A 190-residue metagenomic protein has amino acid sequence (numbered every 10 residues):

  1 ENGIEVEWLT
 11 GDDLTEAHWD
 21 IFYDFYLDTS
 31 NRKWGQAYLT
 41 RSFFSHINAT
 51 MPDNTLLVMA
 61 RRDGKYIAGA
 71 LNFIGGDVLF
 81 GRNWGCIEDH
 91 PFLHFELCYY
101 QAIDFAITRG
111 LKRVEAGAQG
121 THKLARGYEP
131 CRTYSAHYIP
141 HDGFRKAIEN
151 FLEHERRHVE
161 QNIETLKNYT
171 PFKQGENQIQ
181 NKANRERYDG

Functional and structural regions predicted by a protein language model:
E1-E7, D12, R113, Q119-G190: Terminal substrate-recognition subdomain of acyl/acetyltransferases
E1-P91, Y138, T170-G190: A conserved beta-strand-loop-helix scaffold within acyl/acetyltransferase catalytic domains
Y23-Y26, G85, Q101-A102, R145 (+2 more regions): Generic signal for short, ordered secondary-structure residues within or immediately flanking folded domains
L27, N31-W34, N48-P52, K65 (+4 more regions): Hydrophobic alpha-helix feature that most strongly marks membrane-spanning transmembrane helices and their immediate
G76-D142: Acyl-donor binding region in acyl/amide transferases
